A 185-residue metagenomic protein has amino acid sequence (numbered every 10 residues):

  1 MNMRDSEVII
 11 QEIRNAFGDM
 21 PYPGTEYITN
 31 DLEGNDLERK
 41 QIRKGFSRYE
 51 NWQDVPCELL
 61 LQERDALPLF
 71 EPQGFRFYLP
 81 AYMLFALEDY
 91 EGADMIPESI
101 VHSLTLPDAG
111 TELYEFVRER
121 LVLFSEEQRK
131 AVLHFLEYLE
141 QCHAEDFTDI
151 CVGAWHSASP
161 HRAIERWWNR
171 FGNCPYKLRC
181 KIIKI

Functional and structural regions predicted by a protein language model:
M1-A66: Long, low-complexity, highly charged intrinsically disordered regions
E7, Q11, K40, Q73 (+2 more regions): Generic alpha-helical secondary structure signal
D54-L60, P72-L79, D94: Alpha-helix initiation and capping sites
L67-E71, L87: Extended amphipathic alpha-helical scaffold segments
R76-P175: Extended alpha-helical scaffolding segments
K181-K184: Short, C-terminally biased terminal segments at protein or domain edges
